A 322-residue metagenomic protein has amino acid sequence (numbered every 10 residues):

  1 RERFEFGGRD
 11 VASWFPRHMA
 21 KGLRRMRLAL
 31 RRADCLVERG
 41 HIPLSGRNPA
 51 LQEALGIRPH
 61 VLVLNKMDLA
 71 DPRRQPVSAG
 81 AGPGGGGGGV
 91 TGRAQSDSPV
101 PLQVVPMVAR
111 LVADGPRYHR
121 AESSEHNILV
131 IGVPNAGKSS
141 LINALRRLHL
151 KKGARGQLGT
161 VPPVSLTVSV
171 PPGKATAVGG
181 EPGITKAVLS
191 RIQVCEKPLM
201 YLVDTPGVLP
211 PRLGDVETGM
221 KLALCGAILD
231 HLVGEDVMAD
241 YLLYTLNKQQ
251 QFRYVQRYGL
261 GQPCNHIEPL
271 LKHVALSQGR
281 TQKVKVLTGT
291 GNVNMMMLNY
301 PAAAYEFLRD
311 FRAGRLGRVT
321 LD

Functional and structural regions predicted by a protein language model:
R1-C35, I42-H60, M67, R73-R74 (+1 more regions): Helix-rich effector regions associated with P-loop NTPase G domains
P59-V61, M67-P134, I142-P162: Canonical P-loop GTPase G-domain recognition
P134-N135, P206: A short acidic Gly-Thr/Ser loop motif
K138: Conserved lysine of the Walker
